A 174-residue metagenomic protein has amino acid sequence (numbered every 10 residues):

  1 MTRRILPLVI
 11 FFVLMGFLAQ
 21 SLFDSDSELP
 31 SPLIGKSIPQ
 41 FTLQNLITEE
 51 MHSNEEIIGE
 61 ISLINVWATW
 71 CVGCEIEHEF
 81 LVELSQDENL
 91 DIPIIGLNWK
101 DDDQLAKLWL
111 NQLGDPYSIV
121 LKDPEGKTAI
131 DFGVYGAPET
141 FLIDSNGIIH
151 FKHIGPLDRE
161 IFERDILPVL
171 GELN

Functional and structural regions predicted by a protein language model:
M1-Q44, N174: N-terminal targeting signals for export/organelle localization
R3-R4, I76, V134: Hydrophobic alpha-helical transmembrane segments of integral membrane proteins, especially lipid-exposed positions
Q40, D91-I92, Y117-S118: A generic structural signal for alpha->beta connector loops
F41-S62: A short beta-strand-turn-helix
E60-S62, V66-W70, G136: Short pre-active-site segment immediately N-terminal to redox-active cysteine/selenocysteine motifs in thiol-based
E75-G114, P124-D131: Structural microenvironment flanking redox-active thiols in thiol-disulfide oxidoreductases
N111-P116, D123-N174: Thiol/disulfide oxidoreductase modules built on the thioredoxin-like
